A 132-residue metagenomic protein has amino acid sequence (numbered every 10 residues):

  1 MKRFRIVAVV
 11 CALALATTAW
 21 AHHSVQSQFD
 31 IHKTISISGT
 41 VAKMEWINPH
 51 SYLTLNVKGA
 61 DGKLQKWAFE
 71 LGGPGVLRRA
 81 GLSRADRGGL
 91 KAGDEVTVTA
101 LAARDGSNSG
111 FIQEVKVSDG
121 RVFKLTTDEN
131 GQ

Functional and structural regions predicted by a protein language model:
M1-R5: Positively charged n-region of N-terminal signal peptides that target proteins for export
V7-T18: Bacterial N-terminal signal peptides
A21-I35: Short boundary/loop segments of OB/S1/cold-shock single-stranded nucleic-acid-binding domains
I37-V41: Conserved hydrophobic positions within beta-strands
I47-K58, Q65: Short aromatic-glycine-enriched beta-strand elements
A60-G73: A short macromolecule-binding patch
R79-T97: Short nucleic-acid-contacting surface segments enriched for D/E, G, S/T with interspersed K/R
L101-T127: OB-fold/S1-family single-stranded nucleic acid-binding modules
